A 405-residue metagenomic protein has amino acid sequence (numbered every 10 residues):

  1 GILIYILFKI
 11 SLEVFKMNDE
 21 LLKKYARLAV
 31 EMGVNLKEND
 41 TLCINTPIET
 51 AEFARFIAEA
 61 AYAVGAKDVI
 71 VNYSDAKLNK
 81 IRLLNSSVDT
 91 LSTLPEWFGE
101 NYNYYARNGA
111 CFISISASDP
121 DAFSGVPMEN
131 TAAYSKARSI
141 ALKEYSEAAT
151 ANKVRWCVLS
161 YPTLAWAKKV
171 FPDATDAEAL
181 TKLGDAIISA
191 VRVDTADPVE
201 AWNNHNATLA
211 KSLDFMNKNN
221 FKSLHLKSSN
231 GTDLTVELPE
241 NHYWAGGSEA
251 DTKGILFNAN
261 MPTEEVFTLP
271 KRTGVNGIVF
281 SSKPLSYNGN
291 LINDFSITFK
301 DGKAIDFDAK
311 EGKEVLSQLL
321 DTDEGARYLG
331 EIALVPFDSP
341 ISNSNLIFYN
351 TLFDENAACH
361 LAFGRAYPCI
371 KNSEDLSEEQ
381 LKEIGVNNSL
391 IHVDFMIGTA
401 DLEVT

Functional and structural regions predicted by a protein language model:
G1-K16: Short, Lys/Arg-enriched N-terminal segments with co-localized hydrophobic residues within the first ~10-30 amino acids
E13-N276: Active-site bordering "gate/hinge" segments that shape substrate access to catalytic or cofactor-binding pockets
E49, S118-P120, T163, G231 (+6 more regions): Short, glycine-/Ser/Thr-/acidic-enriched flexible segments
S223-L226, F295-T298, A400-T405: Short polybasic amphipathic segments
V266-E324: Long, well-ordered mid-to-C-terminal structural blocks that present hydrophobic/aromatic surfaces
R272-T273, N288-N290, T298-F299, D323-R327 (+4 more regions): A structural signal for short secondary-structure junctions
A304-D375: Dual-mode signal for accessory low-complexity, basic/Gly-rich regions
Q380-T405: Extended hydrophobic packing segments that form well-structured cores
